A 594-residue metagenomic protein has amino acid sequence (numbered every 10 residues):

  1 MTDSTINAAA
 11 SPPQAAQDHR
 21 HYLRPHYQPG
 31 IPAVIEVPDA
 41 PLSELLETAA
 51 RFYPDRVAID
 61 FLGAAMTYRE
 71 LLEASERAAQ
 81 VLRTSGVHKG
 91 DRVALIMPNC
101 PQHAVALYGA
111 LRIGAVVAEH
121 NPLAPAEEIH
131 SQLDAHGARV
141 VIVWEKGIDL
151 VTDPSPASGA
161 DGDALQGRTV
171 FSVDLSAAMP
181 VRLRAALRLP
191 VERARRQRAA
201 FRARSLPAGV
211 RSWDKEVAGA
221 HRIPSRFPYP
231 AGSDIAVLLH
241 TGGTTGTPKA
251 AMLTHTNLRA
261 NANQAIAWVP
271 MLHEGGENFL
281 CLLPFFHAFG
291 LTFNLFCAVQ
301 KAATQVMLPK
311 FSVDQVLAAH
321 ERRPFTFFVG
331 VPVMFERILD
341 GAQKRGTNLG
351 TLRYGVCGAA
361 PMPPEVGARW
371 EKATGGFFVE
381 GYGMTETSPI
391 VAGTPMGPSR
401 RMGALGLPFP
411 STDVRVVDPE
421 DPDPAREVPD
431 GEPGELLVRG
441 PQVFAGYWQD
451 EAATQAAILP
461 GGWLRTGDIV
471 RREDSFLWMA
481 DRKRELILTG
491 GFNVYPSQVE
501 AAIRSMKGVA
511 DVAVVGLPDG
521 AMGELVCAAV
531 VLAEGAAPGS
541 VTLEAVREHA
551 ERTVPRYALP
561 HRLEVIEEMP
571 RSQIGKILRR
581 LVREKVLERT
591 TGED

Functional and structural regions predicted by a protein language model:
T2-S11, T84-S85, R112-K215: Structural core segment of the AMP-binding/adenylate-forming
V37-P38, E47, D55-H88, A94-C100 (+3 more regions): Conserved AMP-binding/adenylate-forming core of the ANL superfamily
R56, R92, P98-A118, P122-A126 (+6 more regions): A short helix-loop-beta submotif of the ANL/AMP-binding
L82-V87, A220-S233, L238-L280, K301-A303 (+1 more regions): Conserved adenylate-forming
P98, V143-P154, S176-A178, L283 (+5 more regions): Adenylate-forming
A124, S131, V143-K146, G440 (+7 more regions): AMP-binding/adenylate-forming catalytic core of the ANL superfamily
D234, G355, M362-V379, T385-L477 (+3 more regions): Conserved AMP-binding/adenylate-forming
R259-N278, F286-F327, G341-A342: Conserved AMP-binding/adenylation subdomain of ANL enzymes
